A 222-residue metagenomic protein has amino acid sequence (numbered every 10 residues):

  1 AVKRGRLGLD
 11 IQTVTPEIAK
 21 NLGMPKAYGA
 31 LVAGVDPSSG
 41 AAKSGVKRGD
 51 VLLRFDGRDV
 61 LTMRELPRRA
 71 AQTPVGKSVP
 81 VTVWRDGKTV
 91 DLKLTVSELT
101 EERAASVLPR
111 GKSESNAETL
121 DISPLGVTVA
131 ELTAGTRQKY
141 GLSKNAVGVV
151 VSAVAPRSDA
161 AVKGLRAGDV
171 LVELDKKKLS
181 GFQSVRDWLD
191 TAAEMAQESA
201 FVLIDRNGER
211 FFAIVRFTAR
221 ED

Functional and structural regions predicted by a protein language model:
A1-D222: C-terminal recognition in membrane/secretory proteostasis and scaffolding
